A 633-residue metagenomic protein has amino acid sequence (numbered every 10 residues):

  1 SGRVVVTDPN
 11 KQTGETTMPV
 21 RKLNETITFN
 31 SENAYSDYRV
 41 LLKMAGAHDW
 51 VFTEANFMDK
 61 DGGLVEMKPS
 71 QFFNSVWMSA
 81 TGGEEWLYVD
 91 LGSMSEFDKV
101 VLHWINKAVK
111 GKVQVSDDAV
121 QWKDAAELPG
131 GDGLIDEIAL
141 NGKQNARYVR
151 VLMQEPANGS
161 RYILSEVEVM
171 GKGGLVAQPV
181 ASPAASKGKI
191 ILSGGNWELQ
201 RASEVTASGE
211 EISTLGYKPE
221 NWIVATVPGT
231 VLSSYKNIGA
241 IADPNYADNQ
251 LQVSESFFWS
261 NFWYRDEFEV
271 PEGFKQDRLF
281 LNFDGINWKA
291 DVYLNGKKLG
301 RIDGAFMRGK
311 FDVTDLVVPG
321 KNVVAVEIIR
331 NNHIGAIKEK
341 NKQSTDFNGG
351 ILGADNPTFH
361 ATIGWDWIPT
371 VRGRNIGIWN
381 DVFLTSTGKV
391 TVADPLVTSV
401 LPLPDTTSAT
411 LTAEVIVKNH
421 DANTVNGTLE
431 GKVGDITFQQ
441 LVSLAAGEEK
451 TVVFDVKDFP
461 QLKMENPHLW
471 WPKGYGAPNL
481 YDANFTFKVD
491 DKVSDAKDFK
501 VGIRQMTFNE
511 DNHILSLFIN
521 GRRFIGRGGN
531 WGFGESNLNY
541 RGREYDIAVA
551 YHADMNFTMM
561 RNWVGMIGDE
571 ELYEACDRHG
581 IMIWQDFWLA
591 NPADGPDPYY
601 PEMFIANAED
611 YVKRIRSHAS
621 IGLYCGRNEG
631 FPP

Functional and structural regions predicted by a protein language model:
S1-V6, R21-P179: Aromatic, loop-rich ligand-recognition surfaces of beta-strand-rich domains
G2-R3, K11, G62, K107 (+5 more regions): Change "in extracellular beta-sheet-rich domains … of secreted and cell-surface proteins" to "in beta-sheet-rich domains
V5-V20, D124-G131, L299-G300, T437-E448: Solvent-exposed serine/threonine-rich low-complexity stretches and specific carbohydrate-binding patches
D37, E54-F57, K99, K110 (+11 more regions): Extracellular/lumenal ectodomain signal focusing on beta-strand-rich modules and carbohydrate-recognition contexts
I135, A290, G568-E570: Short, well-ordered alpha-helical microsegments
V176-M559, W563: Secreted/periplasmic carbohydrate-active enzymes, especially glycoside hydrolases
M559-P633: Substrate-binding/catalytic cleft of secreted carbohydrate-active enzymes, primarily glycoside hydrolases
